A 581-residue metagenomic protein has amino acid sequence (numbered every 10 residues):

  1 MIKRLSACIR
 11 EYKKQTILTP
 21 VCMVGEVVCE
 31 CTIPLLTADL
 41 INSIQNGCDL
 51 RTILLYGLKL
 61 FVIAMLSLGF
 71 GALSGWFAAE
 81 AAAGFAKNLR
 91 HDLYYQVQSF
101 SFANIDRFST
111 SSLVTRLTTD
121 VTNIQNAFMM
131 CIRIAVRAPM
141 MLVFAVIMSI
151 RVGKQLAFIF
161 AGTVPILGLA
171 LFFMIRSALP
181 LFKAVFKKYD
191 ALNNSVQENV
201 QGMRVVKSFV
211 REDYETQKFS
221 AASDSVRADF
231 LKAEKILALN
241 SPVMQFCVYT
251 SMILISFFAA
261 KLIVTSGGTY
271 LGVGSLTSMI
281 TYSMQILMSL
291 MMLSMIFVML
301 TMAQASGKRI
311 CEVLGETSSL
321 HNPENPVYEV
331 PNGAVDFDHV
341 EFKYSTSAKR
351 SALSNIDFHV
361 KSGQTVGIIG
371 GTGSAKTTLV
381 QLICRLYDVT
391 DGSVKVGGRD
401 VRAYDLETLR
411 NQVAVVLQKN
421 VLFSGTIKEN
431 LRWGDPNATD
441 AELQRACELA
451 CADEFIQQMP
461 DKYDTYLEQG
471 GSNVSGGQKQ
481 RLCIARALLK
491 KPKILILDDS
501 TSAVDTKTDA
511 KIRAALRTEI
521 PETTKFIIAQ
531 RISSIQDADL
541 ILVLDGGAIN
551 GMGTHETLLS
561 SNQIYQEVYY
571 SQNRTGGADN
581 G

Functional and structural regions predicted by a protein language model:
R10, T16-L73, F77, I150-Q155 (+1 more regions): Transmembrane helix-loop-helix hairpins at lipid-water interfaces of multipass membrane proteins, especially the type-1
R10, V21, G25, C29-I33 (+6 more regions): Hydrophobic alpha-helical transmembrane segments of ABC transporter permease domains
E11-K14, S99-A103, T119-I132, V136 (+6 more regions): An intracellular "coupling" helix at the cytosolic face of ABC transporter transmembrane type-1 domains
Q15-T16, I63-A82, R133-M140, A161-K187 (+4 more regions): Alpha-helical transmembrane segments of multi-pass membrane proteins
V21-C22, C29-N42, I63-T110, V114 (+12 more regions): Juxtamembrane helix-loop junctions of ABC transporter transmembrane domains
N46-G47, A83, H91-T115, T119-V121 (+5 more regions): Short intracellular "coupling" helices and adjacent cytoplasmic loop segments at the cytosolic face of multi-pass
C48-D49, L54, M148-P165, K232-R309 (+1 more regions): Helix-loop-helix
Y328-G581: ABC-type nucleotide-binding domain
